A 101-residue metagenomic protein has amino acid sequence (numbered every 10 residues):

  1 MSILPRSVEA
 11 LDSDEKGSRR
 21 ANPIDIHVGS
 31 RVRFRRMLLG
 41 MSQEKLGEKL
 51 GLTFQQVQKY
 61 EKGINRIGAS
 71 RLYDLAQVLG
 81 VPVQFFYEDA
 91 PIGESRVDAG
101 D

Functional and structural regions predicted by a protein language model:
M1-I24: N-terminal flexible/basic segments that precede or flank functional cores
S30-K45: Short basic helix-loop element that most often maps to the first helix and adjoining turn of HTH DNA-binding modules
V32, L46-G47, V57-Y60, F86: Conserved hydrophobic/aromatic packing and binding residues within compact polymer-binding modules
M37, E48, Q77: Alpha-helical residues within the helix-turn-helix
L50-I67: Recognition helix of helix-turn-helix/homeodomain-like DNA-binding domains that insert into the DNA major groove
I64-Q77: Short, basic-rich loop-to-helix N-cap that marks the start of a DNA-contacting helix
G80-R96: Short C-terminal boundary/hinge segments that cap the last helix of small helical domains
